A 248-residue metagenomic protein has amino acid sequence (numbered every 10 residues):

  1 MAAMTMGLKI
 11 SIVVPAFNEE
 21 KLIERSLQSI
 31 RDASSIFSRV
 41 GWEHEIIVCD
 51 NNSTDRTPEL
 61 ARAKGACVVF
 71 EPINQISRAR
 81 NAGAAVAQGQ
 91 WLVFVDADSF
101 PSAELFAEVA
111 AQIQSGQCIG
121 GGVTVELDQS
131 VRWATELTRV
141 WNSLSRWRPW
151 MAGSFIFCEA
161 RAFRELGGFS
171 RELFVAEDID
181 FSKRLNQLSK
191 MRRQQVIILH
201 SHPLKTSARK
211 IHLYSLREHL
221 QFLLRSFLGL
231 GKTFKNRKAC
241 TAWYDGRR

Functional and structural regions predicted by a protein language model:
E19-S38: Short, well-formed alpha-helical segments that are part of the catalytic scaffolds of diverse glycosyltransferases
S29, D50-P58, S99: A conserved acidic beta->alpha catalytic loop
S38-N52, V69: Short beta-strand/loop segment that forms part of the nucleotide-sugar
R56, V95-A111, K183: Acidic donor-binding/catalytic loop of UDP-sugar-dependent glycosyltransferases, especially processive GT2
E71-A87: Glycine-rich, basic loop-to-helix element that forms the pyrophosphate-binding segment of sugar-nucleotide handling
L92: Short aromatic/hydrophobic "clamp" motif used to bind/position activated sugar donors
A103-W133: Conserved donor NDP-sugar-binding/catalytic core segment of glycosyltransferases
A162-G167, L173-R193: A short, conserved alpha-helix in the catalytic core of glycosyltransferases
